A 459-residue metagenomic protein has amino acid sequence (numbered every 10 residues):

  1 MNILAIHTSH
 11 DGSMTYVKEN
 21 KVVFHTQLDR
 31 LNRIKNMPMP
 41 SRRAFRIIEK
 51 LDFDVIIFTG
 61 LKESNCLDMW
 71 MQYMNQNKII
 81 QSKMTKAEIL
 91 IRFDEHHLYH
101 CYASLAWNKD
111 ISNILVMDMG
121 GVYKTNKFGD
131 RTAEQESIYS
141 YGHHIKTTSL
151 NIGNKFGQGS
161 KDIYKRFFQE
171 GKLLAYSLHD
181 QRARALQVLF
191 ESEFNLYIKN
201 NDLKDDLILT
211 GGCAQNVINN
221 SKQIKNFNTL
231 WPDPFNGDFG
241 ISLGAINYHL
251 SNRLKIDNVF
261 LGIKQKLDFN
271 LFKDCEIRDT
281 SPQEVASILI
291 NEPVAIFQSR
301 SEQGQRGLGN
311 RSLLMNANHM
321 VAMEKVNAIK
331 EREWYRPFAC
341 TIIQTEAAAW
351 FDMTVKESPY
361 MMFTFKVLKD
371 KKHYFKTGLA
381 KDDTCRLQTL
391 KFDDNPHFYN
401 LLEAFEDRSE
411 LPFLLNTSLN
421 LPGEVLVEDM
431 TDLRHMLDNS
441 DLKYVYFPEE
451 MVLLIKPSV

Functional and structural regions predicted by a protein language model:
M1-L4: Extreme N-terminal starter segment of soluble prokaryotic enzymes
H7-I34, L51, N77, S82-T85 (+5 more regions): Flexible beta->alpha loop and helix N-cap segments adjacent to enzyme active/binding sites
V23-F45, S177-L178: N-terminal beta-alpha supersecondary unit
M39-A44, D52-F58, S64-H100: Active-site donor-binding segments of glycosyltransferases and PAPS-dependent sulfotransferases
R42-V55, Y197-D205: Phosphate/pyrophosphate-binding loops at sites that engage ATP/ADP/AMP, CoA/4′-phosphopantetheine, polyphosphate
L51-S64, K204-G212, A295: Short glycine-rich phosphate-binding loop at a beta-alpha junction
I91, Y176-S192, K391, N395: Short acidic-aromatic active-site loops that bind/stabilize oxyanions
R184-L207: Phosphate/ATP-binding catalytic cores across multiple sugar-kinase/actin-like superfamilies, primarily ASKHA
